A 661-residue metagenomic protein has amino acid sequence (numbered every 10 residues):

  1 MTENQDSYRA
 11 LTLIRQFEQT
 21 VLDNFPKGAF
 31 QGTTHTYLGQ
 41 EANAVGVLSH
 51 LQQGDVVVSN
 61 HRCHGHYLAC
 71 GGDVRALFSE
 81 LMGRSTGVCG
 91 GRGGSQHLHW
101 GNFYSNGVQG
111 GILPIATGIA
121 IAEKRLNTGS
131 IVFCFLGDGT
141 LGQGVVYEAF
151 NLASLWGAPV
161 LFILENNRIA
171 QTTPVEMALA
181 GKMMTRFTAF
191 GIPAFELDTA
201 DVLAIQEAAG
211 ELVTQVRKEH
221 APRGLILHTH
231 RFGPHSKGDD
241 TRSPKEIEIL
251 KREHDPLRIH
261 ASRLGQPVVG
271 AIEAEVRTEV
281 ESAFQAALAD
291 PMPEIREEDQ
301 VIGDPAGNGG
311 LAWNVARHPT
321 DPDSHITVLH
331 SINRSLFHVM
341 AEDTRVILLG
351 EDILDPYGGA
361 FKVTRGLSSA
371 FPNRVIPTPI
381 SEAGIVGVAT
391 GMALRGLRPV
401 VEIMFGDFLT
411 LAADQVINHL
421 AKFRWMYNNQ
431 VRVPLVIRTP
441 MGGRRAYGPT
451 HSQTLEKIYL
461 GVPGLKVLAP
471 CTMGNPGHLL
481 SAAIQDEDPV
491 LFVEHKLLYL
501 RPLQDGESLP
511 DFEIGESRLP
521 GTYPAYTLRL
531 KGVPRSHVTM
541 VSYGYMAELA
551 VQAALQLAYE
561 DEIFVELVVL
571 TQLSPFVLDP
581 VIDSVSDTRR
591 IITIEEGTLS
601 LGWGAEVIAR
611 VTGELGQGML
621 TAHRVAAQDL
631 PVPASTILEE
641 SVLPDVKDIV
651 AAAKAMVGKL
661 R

Functional and structural regions predicted by a protein language model:
M1-N43, L227-H228, F232-F371, I380 (+1 more regions): Conserved acidic/glycine
Q19-D23, K27-W156, P174-M184, T188-G191 (+2 more regions): Cofactor-binding active-site loop characterized by glycine-rich and histidine/acidic residues
D23-F30, R92-N106, S130-F133, F190-A194 (+7 more regions): Glycine/charged-rich beta-loop-alpha catalytic/anionic-binding loops adjacent to active sites
V58-H61, G110, A116, F135-L136 (+9 more regions): Short beta-strand segments
W100-N166, L197-Q215, L354-Q430, Q453: Thiamine diphosphate
W156, V160-S282, T364-G366, Q430-V433 (+2 more regions): Thiamine diphosphate
M441, R445-V490: Internal gly/pro-rich beta-alpha loop/helix module that stabilizes soluble enzyme cofactors or their anionic handles
